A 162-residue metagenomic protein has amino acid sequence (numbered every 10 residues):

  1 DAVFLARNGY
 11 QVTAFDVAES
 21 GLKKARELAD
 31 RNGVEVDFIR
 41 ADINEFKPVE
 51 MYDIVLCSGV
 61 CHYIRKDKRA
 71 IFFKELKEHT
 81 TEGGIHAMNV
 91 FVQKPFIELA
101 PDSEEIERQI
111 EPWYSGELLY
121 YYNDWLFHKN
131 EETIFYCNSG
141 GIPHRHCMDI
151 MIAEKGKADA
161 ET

Functional and structural regions predicted by a protein language model:
D1-E50, I64-I71, E75, I85-T162: Class I (Rossmann-like) S-adenosyl-L-methionine-dependent methyltransferase catalytic domain, capturing the SAM-binding
D53: Conserved acidic residues
L56: A conserved beta-strand element that flanks and buttresses the S-adenosyl-L-methionine
G59-Y63: Short catalytic micro-motifs in class I SAM-dependent methyltransferases
